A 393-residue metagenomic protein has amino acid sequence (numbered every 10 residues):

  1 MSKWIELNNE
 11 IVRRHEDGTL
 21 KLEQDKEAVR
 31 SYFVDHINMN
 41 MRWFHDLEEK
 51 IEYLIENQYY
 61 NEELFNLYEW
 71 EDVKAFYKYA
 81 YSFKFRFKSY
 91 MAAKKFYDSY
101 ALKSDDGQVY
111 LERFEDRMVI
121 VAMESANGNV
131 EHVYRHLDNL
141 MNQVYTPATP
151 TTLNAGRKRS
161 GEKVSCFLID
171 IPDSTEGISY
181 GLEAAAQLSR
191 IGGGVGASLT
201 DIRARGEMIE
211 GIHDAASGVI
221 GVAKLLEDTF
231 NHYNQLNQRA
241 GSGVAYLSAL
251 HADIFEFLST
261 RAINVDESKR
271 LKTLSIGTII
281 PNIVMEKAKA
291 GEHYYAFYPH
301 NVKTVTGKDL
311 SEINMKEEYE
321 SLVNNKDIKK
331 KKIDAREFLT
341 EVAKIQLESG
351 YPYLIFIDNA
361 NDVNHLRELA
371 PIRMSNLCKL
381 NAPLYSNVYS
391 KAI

Functional and structural regions predicted by a protein language model:
M1-I393: Extended catalytic cores of very large enzyme megasubunits
